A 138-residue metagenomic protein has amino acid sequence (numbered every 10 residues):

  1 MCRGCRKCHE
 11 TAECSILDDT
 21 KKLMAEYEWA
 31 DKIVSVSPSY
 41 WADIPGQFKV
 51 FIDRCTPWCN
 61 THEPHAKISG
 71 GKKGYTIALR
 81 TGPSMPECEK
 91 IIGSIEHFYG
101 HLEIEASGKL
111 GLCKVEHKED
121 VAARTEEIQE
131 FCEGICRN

Functional and structural regions predicted by a protein language model:
M1-N60, G100, S107-N138: N-terminal beta1-alpha1-beta2 submodule of the flavodoxin-like/Rossmannoid cofactor-binding fold
E63-G108: Short, glycine-/small-residue-rich phosphate/pyrophosphate-handling segment
